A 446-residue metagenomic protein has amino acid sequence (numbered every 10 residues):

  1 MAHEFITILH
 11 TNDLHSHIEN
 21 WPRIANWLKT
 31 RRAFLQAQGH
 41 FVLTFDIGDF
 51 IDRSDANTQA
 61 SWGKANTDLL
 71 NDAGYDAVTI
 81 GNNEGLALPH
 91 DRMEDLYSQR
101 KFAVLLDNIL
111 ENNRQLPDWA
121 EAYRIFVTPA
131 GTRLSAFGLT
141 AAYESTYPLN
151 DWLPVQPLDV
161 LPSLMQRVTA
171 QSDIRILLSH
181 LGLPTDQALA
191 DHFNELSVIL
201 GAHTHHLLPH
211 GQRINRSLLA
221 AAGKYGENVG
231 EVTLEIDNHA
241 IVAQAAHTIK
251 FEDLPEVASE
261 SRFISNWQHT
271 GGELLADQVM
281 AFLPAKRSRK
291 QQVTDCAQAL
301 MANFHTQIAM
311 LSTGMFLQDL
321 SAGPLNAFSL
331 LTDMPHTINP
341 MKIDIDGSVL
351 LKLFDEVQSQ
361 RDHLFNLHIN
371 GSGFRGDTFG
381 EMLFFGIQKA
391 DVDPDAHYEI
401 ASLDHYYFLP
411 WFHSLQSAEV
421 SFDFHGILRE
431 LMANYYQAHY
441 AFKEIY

Functional and structural regions predicted by a protein language model:
M1-I249, R289, V293-T294, A299: Acidic, metal/ion-coordinating pockets
H10-N12, H203, S312-G314, D344 (+1 more regions): Active-site proximal loops enriched in glycine and acidic residues that flank catalytic Cys/His/Asp and coordinate
V42-F45, N108, G201-T204, L311-G314 (+2 more regions): A generic structural motif
V78, I308, Y398-I400: Hydrophobic beta-strand segments of well-ordered beta-sheets in folded domains
R175-L178, Q292, Q307-T313, F365-H368 (+1 more regions): Flexible, glycine/charged-enriched surface loops at secondary-structure junctions
D191, V198-G201, R289-L330, M334-P335 (+1 more regions): Acidic/histidine-rich
N228-V229, T233-Q268, V279-L283, F316-N339 (+2 more regions): Catalytic centers of hydrolytic enzymes
G271-Q291: Glycine-rich phosphate/diphosphate-binding loops and the adjacent beta-loop-alpha structural elements that coordinate
